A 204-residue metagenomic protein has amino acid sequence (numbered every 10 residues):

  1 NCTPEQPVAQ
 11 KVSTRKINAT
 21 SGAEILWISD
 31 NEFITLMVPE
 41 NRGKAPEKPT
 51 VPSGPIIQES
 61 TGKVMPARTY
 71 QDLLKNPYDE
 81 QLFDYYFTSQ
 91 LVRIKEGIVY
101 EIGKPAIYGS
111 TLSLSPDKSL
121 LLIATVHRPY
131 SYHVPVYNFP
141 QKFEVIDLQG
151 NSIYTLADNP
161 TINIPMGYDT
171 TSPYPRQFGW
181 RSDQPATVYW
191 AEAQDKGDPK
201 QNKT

Functional and structural regions predicted by a protein language model:
N1-T204: Beta-propeller folds
